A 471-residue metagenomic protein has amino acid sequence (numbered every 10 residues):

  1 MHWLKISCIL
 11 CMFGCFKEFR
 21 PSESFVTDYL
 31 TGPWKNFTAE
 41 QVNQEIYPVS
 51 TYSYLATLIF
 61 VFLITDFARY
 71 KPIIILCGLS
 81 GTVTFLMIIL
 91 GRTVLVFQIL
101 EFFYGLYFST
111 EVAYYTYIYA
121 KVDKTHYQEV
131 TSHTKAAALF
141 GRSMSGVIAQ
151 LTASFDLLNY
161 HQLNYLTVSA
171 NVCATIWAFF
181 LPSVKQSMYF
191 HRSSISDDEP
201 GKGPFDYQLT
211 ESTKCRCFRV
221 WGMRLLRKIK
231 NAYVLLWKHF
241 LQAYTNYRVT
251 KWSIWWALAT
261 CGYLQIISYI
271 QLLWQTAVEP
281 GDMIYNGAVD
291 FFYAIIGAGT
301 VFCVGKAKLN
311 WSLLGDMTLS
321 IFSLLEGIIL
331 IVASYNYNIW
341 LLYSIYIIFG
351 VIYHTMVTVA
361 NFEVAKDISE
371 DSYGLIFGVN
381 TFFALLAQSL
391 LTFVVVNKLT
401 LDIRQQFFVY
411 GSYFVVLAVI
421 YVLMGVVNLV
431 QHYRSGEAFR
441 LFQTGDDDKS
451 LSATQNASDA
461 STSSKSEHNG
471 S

Functional and structural regions predicted by a protein language model:
M1-A56, M87, V94-V96, F103 (+3 more regions): Helix-loop boundary and gating motifs at the non-cytosolic
Y47, T51-T57, H126-L157, N164 (+4 more regions): Glycine-rich segments within core transmembrane alpha-helices of 12-TM secondary carriers
L55-V94: Conserved MFS/SLC helix-loop-helix module at the cytosolic interface between two early adjacent transmembrane helices
A56-Y70, A153-D156, E279, A298-L314: Helix-to-loop junctions at the C-terminal end of transmembrane segments in multipass secondary transporters
L79-T93, F179, I321-Y337: C-terminal ends and interior cores of transmembrane alpha-helices in multi-pass membrane transporters/permeases
L100-F140: Cytoplasmic helix-loop-helix junction between adjacent transmembrane helices in 12-TM secondary transporters
K185-W255, T444-S461, S466-G470: Juxtamembrane intracellular "pre-TM" segments in multi-pass secondary transporters
L313-V359: C-terminal transmembrane helical hairpin of 12-TM major facilitator-type secondary transporters
